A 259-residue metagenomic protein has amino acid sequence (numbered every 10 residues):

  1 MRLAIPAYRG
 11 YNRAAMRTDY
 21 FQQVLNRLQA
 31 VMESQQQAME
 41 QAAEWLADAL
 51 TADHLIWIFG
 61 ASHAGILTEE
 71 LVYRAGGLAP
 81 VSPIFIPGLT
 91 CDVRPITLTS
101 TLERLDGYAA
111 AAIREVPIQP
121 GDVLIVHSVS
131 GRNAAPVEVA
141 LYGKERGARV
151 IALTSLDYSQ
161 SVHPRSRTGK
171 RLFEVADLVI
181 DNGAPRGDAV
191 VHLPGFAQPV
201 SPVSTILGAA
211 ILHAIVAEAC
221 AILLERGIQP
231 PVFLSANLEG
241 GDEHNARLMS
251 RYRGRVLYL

Functional and structural regions predicted by a protein language model:
Y11-N12: Short, positively charged and aromatic/hydrophobic N-terminal segments
A15-D19, T51, I56: N-terminal glycine-rich anion-binding loops that anchor highly charged ligand groups
A15-S34: Generic N-terminal amphipathic, Lys/Arg-enriched alpha-helix
S34-T51, A112: A short, well-structured juxtamembrane/interface segment
A38, A42, G76-A79, A221-L259: Active-site phosphate/pyrophosphate-binding segments
W57-V216: Glycine-rich phosphate-binding loops that contact phosphosugars or nucleotide phosphates
